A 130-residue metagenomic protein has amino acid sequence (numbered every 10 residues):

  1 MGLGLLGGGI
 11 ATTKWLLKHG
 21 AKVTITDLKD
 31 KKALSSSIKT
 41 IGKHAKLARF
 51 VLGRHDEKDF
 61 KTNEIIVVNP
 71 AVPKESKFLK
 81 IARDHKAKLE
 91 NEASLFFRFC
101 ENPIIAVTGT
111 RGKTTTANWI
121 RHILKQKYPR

Functional and structural regions predicted by a protein language model:
M1-R49, K61-I66, D84-A87, N118 (+1 more regions): ATP-dependent carboxylate-amine ligase
G2-G9, G53, A71, G109-G112: Glycine-centered flexibility sites
W15-K18, E57-K61, P70-R130: Phosphate-binding loop of NTP-binding sites
T26, V51-H55, E92: Conserved beta-strand termini and adjacent loop/short-helix elements that scaffold enzyme active sites in alpha/beta
